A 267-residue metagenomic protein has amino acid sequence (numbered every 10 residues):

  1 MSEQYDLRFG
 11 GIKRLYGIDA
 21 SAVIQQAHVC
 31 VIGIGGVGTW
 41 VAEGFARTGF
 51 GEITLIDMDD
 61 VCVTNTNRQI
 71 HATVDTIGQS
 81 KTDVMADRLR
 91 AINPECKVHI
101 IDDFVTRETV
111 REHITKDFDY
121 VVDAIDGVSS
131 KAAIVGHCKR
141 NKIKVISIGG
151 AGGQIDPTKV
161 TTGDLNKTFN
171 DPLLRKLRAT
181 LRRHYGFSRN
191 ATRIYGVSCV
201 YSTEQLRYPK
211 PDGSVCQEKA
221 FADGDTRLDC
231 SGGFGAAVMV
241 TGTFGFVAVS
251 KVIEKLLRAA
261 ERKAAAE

Functional and structural regions predicted by a protein language model:
M1-C30: N-terminal charged helix/coil linker that caps or initiates catalytic domains
S2-E3, K116-Y120, I125, S130 (+5 more regions): Glycine-rich phosphate/adenylate-binding loop
V31-G33, I56: Conserved N-terminal Rossmann-fold NAD(P)-binding element of oxidoreductases
V37: Hydrophobic/small residue at the entry helix of a nucleotide-binding pocket
F50-N93: Glycine-rich phosphate-binding loop and adjoining beta1-alpha1-beta2 segment of Rossmann-like nucleotide-binding folds
T64-H71, Q154-D164: Acidic/polar active-site rim loop that often engages polyanionic ligands
I101-V110: Conserved SAM/SAH-binding loop
